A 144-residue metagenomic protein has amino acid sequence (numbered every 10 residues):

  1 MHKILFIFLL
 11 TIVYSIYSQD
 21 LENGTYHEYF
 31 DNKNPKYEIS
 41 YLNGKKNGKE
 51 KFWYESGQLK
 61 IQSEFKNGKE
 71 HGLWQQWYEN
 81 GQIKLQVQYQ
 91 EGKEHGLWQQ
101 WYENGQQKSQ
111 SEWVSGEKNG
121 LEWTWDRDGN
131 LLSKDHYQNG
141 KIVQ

Functional and structural regions predicted by a protein language model:
I4-V13: Sec-dependent N-terminal signal peptides
Y14-Q144: Glycine/tyrosine- and acidic-biased, solvent-exposed loop/turn segments at the edges of beta-strands
